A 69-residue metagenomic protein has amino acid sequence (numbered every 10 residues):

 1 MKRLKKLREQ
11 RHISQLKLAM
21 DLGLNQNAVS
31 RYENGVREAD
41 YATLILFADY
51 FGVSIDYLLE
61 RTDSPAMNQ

Functional and structural regions predicted by a protein language model:
M1-Q10: A short, Lys/Arg-rich alpha-helix, primarily the initiator
E9, M20, D49: Alpha-helical residues within the helix-turn-helix
Q10, L59-Q69: Short, charged recognition helix plus adjacent turn of helix-turn-helix-like nucleic-acid-binding domains
H12-N34: Short alpha-helical DNA-recognition segment
G23, A42-Y57: DNA major-groove recognition helix of helix-turn-helix/homeodomain DNA-binding modules
V36-D49, P65-M67: Short, basic-rich loop-to-helix N-cap that marks the start of a DNA-contacting helix
